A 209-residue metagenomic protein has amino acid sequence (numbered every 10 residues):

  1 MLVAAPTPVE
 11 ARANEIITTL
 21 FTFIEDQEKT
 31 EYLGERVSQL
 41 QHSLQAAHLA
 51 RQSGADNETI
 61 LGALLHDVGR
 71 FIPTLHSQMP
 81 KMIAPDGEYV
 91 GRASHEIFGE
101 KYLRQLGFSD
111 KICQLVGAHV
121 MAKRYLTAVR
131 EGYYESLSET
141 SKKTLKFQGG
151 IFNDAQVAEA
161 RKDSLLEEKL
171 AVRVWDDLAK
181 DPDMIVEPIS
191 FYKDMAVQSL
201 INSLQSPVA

Functional and structural regions predicted by a protein language model:
L2-V3, V9, V37, A84-P85 (+1 more regions): Metal-dependent nucleotide-binding catalytic modules
L2-V90: Acidic/His-rich, divalent-metal-binding segments that scaffold phosphate/diphosphate chemistry
P8-R12, Q41, L49, S53-G54 (+2 more regions): Short, exposed beta-strand "edge-strand" segments with a Pro/Gly-rich flavor and a Y/T-containing core
E15-F23, K111, A171, F191 (+1 more regions): Exposed alpha-helical structural elements
F23, Q27, Y102, L115 (+2 more regions): Residues that form generic nucleotide/phosphate-binding pockets
L49-V174: Divalent metal-dependent catalytic cores for phosphoryl transfer on phosphate-bearing substrates
